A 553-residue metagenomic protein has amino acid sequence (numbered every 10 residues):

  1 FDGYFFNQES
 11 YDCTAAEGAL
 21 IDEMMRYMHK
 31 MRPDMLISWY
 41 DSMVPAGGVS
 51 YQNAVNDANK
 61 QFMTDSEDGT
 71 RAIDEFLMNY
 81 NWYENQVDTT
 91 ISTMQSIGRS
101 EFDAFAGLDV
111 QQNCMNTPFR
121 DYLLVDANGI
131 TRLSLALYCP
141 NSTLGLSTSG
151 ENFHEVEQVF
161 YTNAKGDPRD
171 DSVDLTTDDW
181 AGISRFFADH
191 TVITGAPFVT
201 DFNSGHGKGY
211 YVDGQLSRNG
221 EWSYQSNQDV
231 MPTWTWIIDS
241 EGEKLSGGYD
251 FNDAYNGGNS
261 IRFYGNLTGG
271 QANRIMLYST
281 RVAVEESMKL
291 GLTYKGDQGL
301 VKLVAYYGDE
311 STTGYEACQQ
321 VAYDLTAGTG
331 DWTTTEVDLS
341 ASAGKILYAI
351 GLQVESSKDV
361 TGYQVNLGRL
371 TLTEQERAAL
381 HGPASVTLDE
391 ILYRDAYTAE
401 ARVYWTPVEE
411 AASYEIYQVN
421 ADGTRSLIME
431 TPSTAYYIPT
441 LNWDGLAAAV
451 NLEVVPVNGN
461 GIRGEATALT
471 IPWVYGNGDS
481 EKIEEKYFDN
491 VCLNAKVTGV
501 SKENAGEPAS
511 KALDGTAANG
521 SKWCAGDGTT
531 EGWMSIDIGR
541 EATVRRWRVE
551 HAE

Functional and structural regions predicted by a protein language model:
F1-T89: Chitinase-like catalytic core of GlcNAc-active glycosidases
A104, L108-K244: Substrate-binding cleft of secreted/luminal carbohydrate-active enzymes
E243-N273: Short carbohydrate-recognition loop motifs
N273-A305, T333-D338, L370, V497: Extra-cytoplasmic beta-strand recognition segments
A399-E410: Conserved aromatic anchor
I438-A466: Beta-strand-rich modules
G461-G478: Extracellular fibronectin type III
Y475-G539, A552: Disordered, acidic Ser/Thr/Pro-rich linker "stalks" and the adjacent N-terminal cap of the next globular domain
